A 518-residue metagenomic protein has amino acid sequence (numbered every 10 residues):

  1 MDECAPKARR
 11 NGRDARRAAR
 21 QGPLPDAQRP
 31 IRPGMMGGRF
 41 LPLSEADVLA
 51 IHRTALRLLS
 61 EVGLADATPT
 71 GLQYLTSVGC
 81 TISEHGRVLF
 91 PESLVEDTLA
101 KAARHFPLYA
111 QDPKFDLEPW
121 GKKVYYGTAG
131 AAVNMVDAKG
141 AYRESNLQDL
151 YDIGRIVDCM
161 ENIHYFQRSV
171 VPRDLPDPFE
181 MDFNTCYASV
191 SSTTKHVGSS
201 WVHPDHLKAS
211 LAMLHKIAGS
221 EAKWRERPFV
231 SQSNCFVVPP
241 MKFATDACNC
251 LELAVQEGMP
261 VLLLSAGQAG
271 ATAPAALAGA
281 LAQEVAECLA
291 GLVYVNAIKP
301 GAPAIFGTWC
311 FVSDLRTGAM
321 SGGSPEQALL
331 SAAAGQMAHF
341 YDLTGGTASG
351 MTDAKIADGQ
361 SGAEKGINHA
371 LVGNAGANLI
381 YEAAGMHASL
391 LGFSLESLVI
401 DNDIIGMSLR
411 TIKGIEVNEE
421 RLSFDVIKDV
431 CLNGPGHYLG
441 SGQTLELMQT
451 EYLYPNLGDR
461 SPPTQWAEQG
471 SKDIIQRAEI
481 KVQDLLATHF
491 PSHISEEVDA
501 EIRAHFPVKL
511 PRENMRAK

Functional and structural regions predicted by a protein language model:
D2-P30, P42-R53, V62, A67-Q73 (+1 more regions): Catalytic-core signal marking the mid-to-C-terminal active-site face
A27-I31, D47-L49, T54-L56, E118-K139 (+1 more regions): N-terminal small/glycine-rich loop or linker at the start of catalytic domains across soluble metabolic enzymes
M36-F40, T317-G322, G350-A357, M386-S397: Short beta-alpha connecting loops at secondary-structure transitions that line or flank enzyme active sites
D47, L59-D66, G79-I82, L99-F106 (+16 more regions): Structural signal for hydrophobic packing residues in well-ordered secondary-structure cores of soluble enzyme domains
A65, P69-A141: Glycine-rich, N-terminal phosphate-binding loop and its surrounding beta-alpha-beta segment
A141-N378: Helix-rich catalytic cores of soluble enzyme domains
A370-G392: Glycine-rich phosphate-binding active-site loops on the catalytic face of alpha/beta enzymes
